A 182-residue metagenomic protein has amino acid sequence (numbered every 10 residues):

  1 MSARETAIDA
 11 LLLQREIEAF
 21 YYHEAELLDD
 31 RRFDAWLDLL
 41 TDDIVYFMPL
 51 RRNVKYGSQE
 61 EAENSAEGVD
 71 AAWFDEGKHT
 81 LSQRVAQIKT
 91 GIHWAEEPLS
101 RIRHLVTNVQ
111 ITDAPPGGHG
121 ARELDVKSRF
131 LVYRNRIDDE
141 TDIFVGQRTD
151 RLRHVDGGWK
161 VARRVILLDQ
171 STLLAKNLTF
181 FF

Functional and structural regions predicted by a protein language model:
M1, G118-K127, F144-N177: Short beta-strand edge/turn micro-motifs at domain boundaries
M1-D42, V54: Short, low-complexity N-terminal intrinsically disordered segments enriched in polar/charged residues
A19, I102-H104, F144-V145: Short solvent-exposed loop/turn micro-motifs enriched in small/polar/acidic residues
L40, F130-V132, V165: Short beta-strand segments enriched in hydrophobic/aromatic residues within well-folded beta-rich domains
D42-V126: A solvent-exposed, acidic/Ser-Thr-rich amphipathic alpha-helical stretch
L105, Y133-N135, R148: Charged, gly/pro-rich active-site loop segments
V132-D142, T172: Short, cysteine-centered beta-strand-loop-beta hairpins and adjacent loop/turn segments enriched in charged/polar
T179-F182: Short hydrophobic/aromatic patches at helix-to-coil boundaries
